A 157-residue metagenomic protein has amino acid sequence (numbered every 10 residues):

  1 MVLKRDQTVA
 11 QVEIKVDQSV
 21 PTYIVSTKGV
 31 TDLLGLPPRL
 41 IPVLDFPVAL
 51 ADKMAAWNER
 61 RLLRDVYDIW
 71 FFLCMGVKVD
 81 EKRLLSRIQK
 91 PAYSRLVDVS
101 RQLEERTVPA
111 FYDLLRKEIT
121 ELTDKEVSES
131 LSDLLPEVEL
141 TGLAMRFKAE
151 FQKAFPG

Functional and structural regions predicted by a protein language model:
M1-G157: Structured mid-to-C-terminal alpha-helical surface segments
